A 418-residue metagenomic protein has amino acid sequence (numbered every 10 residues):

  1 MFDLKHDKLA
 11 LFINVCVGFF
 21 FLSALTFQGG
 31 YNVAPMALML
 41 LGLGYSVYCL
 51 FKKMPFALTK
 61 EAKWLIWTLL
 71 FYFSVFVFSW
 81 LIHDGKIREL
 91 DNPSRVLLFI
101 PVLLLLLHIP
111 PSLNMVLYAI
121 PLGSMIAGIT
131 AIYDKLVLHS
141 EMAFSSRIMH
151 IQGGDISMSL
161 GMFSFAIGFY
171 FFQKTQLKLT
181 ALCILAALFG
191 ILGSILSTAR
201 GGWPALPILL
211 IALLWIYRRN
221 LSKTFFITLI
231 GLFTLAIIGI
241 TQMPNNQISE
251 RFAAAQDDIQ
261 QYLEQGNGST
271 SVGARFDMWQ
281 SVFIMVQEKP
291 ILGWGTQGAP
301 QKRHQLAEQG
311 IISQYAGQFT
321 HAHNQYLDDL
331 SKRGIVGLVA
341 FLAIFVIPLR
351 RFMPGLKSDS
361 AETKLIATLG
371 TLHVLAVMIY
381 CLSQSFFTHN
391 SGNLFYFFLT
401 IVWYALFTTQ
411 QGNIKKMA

Functional and structural regions predicted by a protein language model:
M1-F76, L107-P111, Y118, F169-L179 (+2 more regions): Transmembrane signal-anchor hairpin modules in multi-pass inner-membrane enzymes, especially those that act on
F20-F21, P111-H139, I148-R218, L399: Alpha-helical transmembrane segments of multi-pass inner-membrane proteins
G30-F51, L90-L103, Q152-M162, P204-I211 (+3 more regions): Membrane-embedded alpha-helical segments of multi-pass membrane proteins, especially the transmembrane helices
G44-P55, F76-A127, G153-S159, F163-F169: Transmembrane alpha-helical segments and their membrane-water interfaces
L196, Y217-Q265, Q280-E288, T296: A membrane-periplasm/extracellular boundary helix in multi-pass inner-membrane enzymes that assemble envelope glycans
G266-G273, D277, E288, L292-R333: Long extracytoplasmic/lumenal interhelical loops at the membrane interface of multi-pass membrane proteins
R333-L375: Hydrophobic transmembrane alpha-helices and their immediate junctions
I344, G370-A418: Transmembrane alpha-helices of multi-pass inner-membrane enzymes
